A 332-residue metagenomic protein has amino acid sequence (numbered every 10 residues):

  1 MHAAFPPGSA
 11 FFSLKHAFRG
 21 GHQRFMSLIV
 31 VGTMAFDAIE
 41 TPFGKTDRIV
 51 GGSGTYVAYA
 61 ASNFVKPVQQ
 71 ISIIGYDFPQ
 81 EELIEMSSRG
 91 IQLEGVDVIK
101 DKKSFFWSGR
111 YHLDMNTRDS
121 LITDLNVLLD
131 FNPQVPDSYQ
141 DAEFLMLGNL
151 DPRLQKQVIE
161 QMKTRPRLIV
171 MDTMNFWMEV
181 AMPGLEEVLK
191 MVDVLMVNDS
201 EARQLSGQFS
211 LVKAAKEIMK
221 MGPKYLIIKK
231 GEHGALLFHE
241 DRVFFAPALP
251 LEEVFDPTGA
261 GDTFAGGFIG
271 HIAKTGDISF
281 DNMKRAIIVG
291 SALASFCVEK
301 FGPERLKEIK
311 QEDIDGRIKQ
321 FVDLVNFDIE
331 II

Functional and structural regions predicted by a protein language model:
F25-I29: Extreme N-terminal starter segment of soluble prokaryotic enzymes
F36-R48, F64-M146, E160-R165, D315-I332: Conserved N-terminal subdomain of the carbohydrate kinase-like
G44-Y59: Short catalytic helix/loop segments, enriched in acidic residues and glycine and frequently bearing histidine
A58-P67, H271-A273: Alpha-helix C-terminal capping segments
E82, L154-Q161, P183-E187: A short acidic, amphipathic alpha-helical/loop segment
K163-L168, N175-F245: Conserved phosphate/ATP/ADP-binding segment of small-molecule kinases
L211-I332: Conserved phosphate-binding/catalytic region of the ribokinase-like
